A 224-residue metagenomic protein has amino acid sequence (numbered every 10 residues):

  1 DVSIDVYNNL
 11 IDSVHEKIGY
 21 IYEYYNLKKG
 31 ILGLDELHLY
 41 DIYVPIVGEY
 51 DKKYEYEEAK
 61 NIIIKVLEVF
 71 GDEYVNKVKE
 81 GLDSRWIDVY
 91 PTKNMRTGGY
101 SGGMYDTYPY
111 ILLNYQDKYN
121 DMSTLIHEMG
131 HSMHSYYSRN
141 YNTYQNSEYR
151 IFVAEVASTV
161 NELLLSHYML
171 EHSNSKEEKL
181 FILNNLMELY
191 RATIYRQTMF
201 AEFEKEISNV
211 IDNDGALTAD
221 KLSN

Functional and structural regions predicted by a protein language model:
D1-N224: Cation-handling catalytic/transport regions enriched in His/Asp/Glu
